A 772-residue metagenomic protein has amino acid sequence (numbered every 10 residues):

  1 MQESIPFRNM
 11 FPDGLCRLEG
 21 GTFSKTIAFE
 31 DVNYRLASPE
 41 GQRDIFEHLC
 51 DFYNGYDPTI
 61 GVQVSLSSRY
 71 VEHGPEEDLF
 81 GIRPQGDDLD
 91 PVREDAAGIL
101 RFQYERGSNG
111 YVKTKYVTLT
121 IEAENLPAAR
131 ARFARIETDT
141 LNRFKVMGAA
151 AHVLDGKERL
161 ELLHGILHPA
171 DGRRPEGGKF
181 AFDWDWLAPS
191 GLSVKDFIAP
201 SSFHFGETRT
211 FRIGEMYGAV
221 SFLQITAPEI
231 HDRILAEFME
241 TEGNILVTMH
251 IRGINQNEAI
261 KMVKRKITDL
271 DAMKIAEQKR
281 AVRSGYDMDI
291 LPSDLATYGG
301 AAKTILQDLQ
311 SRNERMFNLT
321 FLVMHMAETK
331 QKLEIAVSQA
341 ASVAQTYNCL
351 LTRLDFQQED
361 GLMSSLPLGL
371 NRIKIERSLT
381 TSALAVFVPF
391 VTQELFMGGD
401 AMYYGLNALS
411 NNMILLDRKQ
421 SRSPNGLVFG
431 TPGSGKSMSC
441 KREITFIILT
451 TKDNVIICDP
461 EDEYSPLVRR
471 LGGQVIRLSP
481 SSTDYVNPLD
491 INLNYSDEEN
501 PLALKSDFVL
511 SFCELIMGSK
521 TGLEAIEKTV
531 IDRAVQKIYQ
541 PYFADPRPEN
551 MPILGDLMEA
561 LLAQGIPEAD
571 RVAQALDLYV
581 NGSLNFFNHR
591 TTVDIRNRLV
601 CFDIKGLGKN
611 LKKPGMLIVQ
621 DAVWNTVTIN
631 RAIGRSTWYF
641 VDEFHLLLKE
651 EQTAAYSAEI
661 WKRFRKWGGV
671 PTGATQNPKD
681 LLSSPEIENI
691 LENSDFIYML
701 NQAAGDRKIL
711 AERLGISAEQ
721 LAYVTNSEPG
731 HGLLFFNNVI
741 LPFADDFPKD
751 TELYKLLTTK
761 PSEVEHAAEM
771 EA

Functional and structural regions predicted by a protein language model:
M1-T392: Extended, folded cores of ATP/NTP-driven motor/assembly subunits in large transport and secretion machines
V32, P39-P58, S65, R69 (+12 more regions): P-loop NTPase motor domains
V428: Hydrophobic anchor at the beta1->P-loop junction of P-loop NTPases
T431: P-loop (Walker A) phosphate-binding loop of NTP-binding proteins
S434-N487: Walker A/P-loop NTP-binding active-site region of P-loop NTPases, recognizing the glycine-rich GxxxxGKT/S
I476-S481, F696-G705: Conserved AAA+ ATPase "SRH/arginine-finger" region at the nucleotide-binding site
T675: H-loop/switch region of ABC-family ATPase nucleotide-binding domains
L714-M770: Conserved P-loop NTPase
